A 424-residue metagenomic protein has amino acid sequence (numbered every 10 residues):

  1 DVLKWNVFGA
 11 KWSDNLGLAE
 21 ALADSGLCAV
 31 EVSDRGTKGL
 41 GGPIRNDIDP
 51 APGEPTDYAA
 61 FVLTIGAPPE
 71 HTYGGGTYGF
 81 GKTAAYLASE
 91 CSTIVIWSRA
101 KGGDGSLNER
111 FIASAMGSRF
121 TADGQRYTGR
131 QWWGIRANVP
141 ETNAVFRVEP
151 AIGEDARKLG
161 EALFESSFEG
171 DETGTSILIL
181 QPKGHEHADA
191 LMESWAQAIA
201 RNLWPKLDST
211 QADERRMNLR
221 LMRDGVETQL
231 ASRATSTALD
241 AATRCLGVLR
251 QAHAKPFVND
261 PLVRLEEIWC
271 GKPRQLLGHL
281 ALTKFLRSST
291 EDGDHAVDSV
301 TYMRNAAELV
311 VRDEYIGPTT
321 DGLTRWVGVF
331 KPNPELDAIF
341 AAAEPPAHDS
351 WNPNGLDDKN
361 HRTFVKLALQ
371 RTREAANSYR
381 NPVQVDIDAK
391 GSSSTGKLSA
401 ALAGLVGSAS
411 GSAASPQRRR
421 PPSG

Functional and structural regions predicted by a protein language model:
D1-L3, L40-P43, L87, G105 (+2 more regions): Short helix/loop capping segments that flank catalytic or ligand/cofactor-binding pockets
L3-W12, E54-P55, D189-N202: Well-ordered, non-membrane alpha-helical segments in soluble/globular domains
V7-A21, G26, P55-G79, A151-F164 (+1 more regions): Short linear interaction motifs
F8-L107, I112-T121, G129-A137: Flexible ATP-lid and adjacent glycine-rich G1/G2 motifs of the Bergerat
C28-E31, T83-A84, S92-V95, S176-L178 (+2 more regions): Beta-sheet entry/capping signal
G124-R220: ATP-binding catalytic core of ATPases
H185-L191, W195-A198, N202, L230 (+1 more regions): Charged regulatory segments coupled to nucleotide-binding catalytic modules in large multidomain enzymes
T210-D240, N377: Short, conserved secondary-structure transition motifs
